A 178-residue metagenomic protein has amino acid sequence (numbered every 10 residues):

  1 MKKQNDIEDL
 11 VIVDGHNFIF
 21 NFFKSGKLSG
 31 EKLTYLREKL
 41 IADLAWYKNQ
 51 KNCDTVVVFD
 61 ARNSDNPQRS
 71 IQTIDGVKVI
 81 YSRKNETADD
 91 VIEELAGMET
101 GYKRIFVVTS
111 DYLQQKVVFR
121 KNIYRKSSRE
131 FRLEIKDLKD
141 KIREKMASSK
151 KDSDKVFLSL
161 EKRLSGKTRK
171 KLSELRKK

Functional and structural regions predicted by a protein language model:
K2-V11, N17-K178: Nuclease catalytic cores that cleave nucleic-acid phosphodiester bonds, predominantly acidic two-metal-ion
